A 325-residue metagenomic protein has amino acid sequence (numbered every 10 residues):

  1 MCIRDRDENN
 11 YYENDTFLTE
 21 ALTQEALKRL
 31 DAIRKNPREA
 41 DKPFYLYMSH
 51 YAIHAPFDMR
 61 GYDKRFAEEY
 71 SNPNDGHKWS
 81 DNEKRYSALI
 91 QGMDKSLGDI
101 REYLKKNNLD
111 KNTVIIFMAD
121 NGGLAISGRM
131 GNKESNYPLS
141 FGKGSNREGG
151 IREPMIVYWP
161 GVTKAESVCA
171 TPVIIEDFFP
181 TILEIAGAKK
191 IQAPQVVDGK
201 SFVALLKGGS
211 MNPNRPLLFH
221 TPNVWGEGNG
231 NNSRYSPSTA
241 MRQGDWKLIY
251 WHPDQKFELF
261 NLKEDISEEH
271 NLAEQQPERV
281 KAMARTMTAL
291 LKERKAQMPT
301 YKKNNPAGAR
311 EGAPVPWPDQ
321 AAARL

Functional and structural regions predicted by a protein language model:
M1-F44, H50-M59, S71-K78, K84-S87: Formylglycine-dependent
E39-L46, L109-I115, R152-E153, P213-R215 (+1 more regions): Loop/turn elements at helix/coil->beta-strand transitions in domains of secreted/extracellular proteins
F44-S49, I90-M93, L97, V114-A119 (+3 more regions): Beta-strand elements within well-structured catalytic alpha/beta cores of enzymes that handle phosphate/sulfate esters
L46-D58, F117-A125, V197-G199, T221-V224 (+1 more regions): Short, solvent-exposed turn/loop segments enriched in Gly/Ser/Thr/Pro and often Arg
A55-A67, E102-V162, V173-I174, P314-D319 (+1 more regions): Histidine-centered active-site microenvironments of extracellular/periplasmic hydrolases and transferases
G123-N146, T163-S167, T171, E176-L262 (+1 more regions): C-terminal cap/loop subdomain of S1 sulfatases and analogous C-terminal strand-loop tails that border
F178, K256, L262, H270-L325: Long, internal low-complexity/basic segments
D265: Intrinsically disordered, low-complexity polar regions and short flexible loop motifs
